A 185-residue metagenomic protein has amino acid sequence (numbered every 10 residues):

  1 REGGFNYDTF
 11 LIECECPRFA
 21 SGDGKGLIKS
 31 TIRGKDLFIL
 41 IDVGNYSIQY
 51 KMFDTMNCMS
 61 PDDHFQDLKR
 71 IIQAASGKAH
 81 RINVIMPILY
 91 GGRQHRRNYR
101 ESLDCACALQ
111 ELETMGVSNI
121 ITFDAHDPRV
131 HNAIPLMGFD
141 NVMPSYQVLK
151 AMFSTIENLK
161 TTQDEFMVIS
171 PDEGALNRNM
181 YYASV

Functional and structural regions predicted by a protein language model:
R1-V185: PRPP-associated nucleotide enzymes
